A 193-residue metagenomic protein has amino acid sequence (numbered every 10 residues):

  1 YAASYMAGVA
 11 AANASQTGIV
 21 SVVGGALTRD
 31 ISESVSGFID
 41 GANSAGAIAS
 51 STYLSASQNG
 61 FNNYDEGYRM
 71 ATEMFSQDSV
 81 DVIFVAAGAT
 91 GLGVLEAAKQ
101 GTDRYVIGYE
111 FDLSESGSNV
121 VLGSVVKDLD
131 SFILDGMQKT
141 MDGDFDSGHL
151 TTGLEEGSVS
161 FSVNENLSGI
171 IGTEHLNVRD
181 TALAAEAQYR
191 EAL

Functional and structural regions predicted by a protein language model:
Y1-L193: A residue-level marker of the well-folded mature domains of exported/periplasmic proteins
